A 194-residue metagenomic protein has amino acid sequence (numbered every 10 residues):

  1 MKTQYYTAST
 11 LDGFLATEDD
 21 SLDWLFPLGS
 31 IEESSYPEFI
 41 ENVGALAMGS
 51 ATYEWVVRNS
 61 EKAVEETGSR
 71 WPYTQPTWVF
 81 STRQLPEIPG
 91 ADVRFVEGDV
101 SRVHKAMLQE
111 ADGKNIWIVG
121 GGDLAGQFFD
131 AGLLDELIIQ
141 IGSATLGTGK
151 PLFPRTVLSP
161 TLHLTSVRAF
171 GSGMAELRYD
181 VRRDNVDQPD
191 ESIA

Functional and structural regions predicted by a protein language model:
M1-A194: Enzymes that bind and transform nitrogen-containing heteroaromatic metabolites
